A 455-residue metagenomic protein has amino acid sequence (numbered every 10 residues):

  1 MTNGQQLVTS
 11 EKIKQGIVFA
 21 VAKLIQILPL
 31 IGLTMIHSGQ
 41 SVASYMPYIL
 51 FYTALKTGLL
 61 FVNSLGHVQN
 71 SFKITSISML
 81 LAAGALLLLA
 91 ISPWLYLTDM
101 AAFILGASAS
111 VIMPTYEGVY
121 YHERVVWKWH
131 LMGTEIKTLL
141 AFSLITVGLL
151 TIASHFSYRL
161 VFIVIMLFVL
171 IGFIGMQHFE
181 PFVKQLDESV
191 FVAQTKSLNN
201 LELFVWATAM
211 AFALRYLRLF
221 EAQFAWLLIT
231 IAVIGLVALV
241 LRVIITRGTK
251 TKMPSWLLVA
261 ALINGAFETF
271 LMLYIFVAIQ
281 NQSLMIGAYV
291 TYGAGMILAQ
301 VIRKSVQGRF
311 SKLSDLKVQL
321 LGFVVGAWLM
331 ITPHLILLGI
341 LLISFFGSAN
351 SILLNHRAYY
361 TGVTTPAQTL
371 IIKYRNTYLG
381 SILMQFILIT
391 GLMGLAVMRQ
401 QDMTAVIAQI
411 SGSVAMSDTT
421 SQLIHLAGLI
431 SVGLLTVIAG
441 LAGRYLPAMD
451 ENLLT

Functional and structural regions predicted by a protein language model:
T2-K56, M210-L228, K252-T291: Helix-loop boundary and gating motifs at the non-cytosolic
T2-N3, T134, I152-T269, A442-T455: Intracellular loop-helix junctions on the cytosolic face of multi-pass helical membrane proteins
A54-L59, I231-V243, A288-F310: Transmembrane alpha-helices of Major Facilitator/SLC transporters
K73-L88, S314-W328: Structural signature of the two symmetry-related core transmembrane helices
S110-V125, L271, S348-T365: Intracellular juxtamembrane helix-capping segments at the cytosolic ends of symmetry-related transmembrane helices
T151-L167, L219-I229, L392-L434: A membrane-interface helix-boundary motif in multi-pass transporters
L316-S351: C-terminal transmembrane helical hairpin of 12-TM major facilitator-type secondary transporters
P366-V397: A late C-terminal transmembrane helix in Major Facilitator Superfamily
